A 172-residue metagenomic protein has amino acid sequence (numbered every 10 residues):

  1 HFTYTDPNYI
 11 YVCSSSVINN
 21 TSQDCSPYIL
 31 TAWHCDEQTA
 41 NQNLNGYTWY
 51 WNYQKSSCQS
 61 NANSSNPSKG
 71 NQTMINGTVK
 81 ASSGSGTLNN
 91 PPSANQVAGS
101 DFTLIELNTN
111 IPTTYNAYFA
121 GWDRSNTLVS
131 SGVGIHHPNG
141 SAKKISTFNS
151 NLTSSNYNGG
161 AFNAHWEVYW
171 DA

Functional and structural regions predicted by a protein language model:
H1-Y169: Serine endopeptidase catalytic core focused on the charge-relay Asp
